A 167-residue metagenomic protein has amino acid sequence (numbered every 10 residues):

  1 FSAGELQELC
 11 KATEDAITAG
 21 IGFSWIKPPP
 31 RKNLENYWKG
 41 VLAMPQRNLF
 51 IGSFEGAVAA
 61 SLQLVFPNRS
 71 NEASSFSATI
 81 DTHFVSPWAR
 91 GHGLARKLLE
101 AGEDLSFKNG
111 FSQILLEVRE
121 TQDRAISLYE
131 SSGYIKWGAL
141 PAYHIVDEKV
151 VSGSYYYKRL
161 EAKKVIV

Functional and structural regions predicted by a protein language model:
F1-Q7, N109-I114: N-terminal short leaders/motifs
A3-W88, L99-A101, L105, R159-A162: Acetyl-CoA-dependent GNAT
T18, G91-G93, K136, V146: Short glycine/serine/threonine-biased micro-segments
A78, S112-L115, R119-I126, S131-I135 (+1 more regions): C-terminal "cap" of GNAT-fold acetyltransferases
S86-W88, H92, E120-T121: Active-site acidic-Proline motif in GNAT/NAT acetyltransferases
R90, F107, E130: Short polybasic/polar patches that bind polyanions
L99, S106-E117: Conserved GNAT acetyl-CoA-binding A-motif
